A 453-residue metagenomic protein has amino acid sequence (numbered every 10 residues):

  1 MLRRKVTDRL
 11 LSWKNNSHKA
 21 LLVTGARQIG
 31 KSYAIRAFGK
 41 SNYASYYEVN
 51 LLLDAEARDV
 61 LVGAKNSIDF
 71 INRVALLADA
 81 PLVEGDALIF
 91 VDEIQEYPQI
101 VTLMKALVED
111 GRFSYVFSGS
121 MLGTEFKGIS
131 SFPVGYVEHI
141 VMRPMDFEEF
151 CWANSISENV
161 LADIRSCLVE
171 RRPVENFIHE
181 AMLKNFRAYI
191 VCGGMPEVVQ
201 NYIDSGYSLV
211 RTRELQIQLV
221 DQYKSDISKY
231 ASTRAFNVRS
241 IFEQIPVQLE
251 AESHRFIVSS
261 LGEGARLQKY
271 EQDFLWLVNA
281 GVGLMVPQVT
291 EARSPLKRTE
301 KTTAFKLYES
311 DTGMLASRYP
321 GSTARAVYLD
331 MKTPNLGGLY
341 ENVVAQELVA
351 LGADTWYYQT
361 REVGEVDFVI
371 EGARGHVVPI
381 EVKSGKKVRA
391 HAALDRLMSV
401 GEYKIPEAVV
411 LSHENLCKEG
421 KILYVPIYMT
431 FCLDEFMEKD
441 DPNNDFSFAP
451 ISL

Functional and structural regions predicted by a protein language model:
M1-N15: Pre-Walker A adenine-sensing motif
K31: Conserved lysine of the Walker
A34, F38: Hydrophobic positions on the alpha1 helix immediately C-terminal to the Walker A/P-loop
L53-G85: Short glycine-rich substrate-engagement loop in P-loop NTPases that contacts/grips substrate
S114-S120, V141: Structural recognition of the conserved hydrophobic beta-strand(s) that form the central parallel beta-sheet of P-loop
K127-E250: Interdomain motor-coupling "hinge/lid" segment immediately C-terminal to the ATP-binding subdomain of NTP-driven enzymes
Q200-R374: Accessory nucleic acid-recognition modules appended to NTPase machines
H413-L453: Domain-level recognition of nuclease-like catalytic cores that cleave nucleotide substrates
